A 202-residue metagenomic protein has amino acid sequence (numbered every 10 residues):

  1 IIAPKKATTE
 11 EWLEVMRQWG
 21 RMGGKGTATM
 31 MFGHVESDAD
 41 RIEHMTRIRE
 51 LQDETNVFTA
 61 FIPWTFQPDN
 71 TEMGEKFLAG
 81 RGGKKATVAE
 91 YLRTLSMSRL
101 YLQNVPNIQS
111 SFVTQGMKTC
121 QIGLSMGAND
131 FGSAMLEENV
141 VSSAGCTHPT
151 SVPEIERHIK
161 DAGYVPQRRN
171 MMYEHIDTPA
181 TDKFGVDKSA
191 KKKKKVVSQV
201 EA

Functional and structural regions predicted by a protein language model:
I1, G26-S37, D69-G80: Active-site-proximal beta-alpha loop/turn segments in soluble metabolic enzymes
I1-R21, K25-T29, H34, F58-I62: Core AdoMet radical
I2-T9, H34, D38, K84 (+2 more regions): Hydrophobic alpha-helical scaffolding
A7, F32-R47, V113-T114: Active-site glycine- and acidic-residue-rich loops that bind and position anionic ligands or nucleotide-like cofactors
W12, R41-M45, Y91: Aromatic/hydrophobic pocket-lining residues that form the small-molecule binding cavity in soluble enzyme cores
R21, T46-A202: Auxiliary Fe-S-binding modules of radical SAM enzymes
